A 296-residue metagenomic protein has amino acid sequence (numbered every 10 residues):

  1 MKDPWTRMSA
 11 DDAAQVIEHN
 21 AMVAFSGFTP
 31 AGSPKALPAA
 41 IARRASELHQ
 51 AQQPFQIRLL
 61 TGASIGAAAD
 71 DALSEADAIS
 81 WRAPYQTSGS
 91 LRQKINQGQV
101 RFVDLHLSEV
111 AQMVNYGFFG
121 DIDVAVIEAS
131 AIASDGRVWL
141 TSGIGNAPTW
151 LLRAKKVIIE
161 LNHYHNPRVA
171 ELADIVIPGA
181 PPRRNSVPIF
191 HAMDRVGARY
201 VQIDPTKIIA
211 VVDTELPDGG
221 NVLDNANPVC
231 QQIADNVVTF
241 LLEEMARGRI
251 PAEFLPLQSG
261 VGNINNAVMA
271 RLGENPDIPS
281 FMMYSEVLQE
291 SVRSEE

Functional and structural regions predicted by a protein language model:
M1-E295: Conserved alpha/beta enzyme-core scaffold
